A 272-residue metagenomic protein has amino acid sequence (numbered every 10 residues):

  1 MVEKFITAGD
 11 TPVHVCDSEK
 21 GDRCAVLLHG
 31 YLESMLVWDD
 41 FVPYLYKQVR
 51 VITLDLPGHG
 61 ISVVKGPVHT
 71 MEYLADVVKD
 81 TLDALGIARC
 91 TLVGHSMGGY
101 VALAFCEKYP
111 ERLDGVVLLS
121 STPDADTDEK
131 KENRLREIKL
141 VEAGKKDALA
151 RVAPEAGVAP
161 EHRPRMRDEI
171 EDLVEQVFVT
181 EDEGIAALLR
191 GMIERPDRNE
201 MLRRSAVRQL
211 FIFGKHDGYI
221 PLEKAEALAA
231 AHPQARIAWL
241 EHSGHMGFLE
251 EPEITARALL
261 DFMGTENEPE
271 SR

Functional and structural regions predicted by a protein language model:
M1-A25, Y46-R50, D83, I87-A88 (+4 more regions): Alpha/beta-hydrolase fold catalytic core
T11-P67, M71: Conserved HGGG/HGGXW glycine-rich cap/lid loop of the alpha/beta-hydrolase fold
Y73-C90: Conserved acidic catalytic loop of the alpha/beta-hydrolase fold
G94, G98, A102: Gly/Ala-rich beta-loop-alpha elbow adjacent to hydrolase catalytic centers
L103-K108, R112-R151, G157: Flexible "cap/lid" loop of the alpha/beta hydrolase fold
D126-E132, G144-R204: Conserved alpha/beta-hydrolase catalytic His-Asp/Glu region
S205, F211-F213, D217: Short beta-strand/loop motif that positions the catalytic acidic residue of the alpha/beta-hydrolase fold
S243-P252, A256: Catalytic histidine-centered segment of alpha/beta-hydrolase-like enzymes
